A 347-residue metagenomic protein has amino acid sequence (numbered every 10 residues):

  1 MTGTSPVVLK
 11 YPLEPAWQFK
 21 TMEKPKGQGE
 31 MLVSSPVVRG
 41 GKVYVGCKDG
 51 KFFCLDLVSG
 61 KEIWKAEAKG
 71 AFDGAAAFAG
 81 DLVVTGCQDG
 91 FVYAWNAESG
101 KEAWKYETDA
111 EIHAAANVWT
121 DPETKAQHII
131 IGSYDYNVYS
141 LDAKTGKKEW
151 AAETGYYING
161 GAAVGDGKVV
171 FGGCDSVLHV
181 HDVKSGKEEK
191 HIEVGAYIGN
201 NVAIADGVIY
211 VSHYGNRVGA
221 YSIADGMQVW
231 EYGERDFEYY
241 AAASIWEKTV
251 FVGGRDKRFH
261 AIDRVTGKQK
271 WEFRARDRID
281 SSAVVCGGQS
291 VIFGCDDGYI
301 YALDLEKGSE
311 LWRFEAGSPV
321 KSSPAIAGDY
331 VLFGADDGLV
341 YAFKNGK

Functional and structural regions predicted by a protein language model:
M1-K347: Noncatalytic, solvent-exposed loop/strand surfaces of beta-propeller-type extracellular/periplasmic domains
